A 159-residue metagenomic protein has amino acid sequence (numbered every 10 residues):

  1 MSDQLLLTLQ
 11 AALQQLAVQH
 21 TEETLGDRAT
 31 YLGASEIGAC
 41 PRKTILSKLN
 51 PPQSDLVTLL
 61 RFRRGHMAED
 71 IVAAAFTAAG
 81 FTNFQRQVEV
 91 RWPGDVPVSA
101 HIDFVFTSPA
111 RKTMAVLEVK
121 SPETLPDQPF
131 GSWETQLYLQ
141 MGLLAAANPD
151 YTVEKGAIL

Functional and structural regions predicted by a protein language model:
M1-I71, A75, A79: Charged, glycine-rich intrinsically disordered N-terminal tails and low-complexity linkers that flank
F81, R86-L159: Mg2+/Mn2+-dependent nuclease catalytic core
